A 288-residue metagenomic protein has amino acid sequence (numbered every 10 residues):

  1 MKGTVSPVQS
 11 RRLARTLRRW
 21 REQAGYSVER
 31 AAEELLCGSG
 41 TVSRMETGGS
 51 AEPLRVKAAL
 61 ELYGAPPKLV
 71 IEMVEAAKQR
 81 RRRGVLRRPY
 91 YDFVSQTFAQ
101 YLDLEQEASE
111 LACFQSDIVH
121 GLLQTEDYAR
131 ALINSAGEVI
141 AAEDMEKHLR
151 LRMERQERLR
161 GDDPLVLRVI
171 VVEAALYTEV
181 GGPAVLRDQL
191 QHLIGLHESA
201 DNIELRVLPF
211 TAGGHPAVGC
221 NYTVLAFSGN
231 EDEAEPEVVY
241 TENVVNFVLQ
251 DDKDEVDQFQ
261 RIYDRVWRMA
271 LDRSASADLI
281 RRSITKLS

Functional and structural regions predicted by a protein language model:
M1-V85: Basic, Lys/Arg-rich alpha-helical nucleic-acid-recognition elements, primarily the DNA-binding modules of transcription
T4-S6, R19-Q23, S95-Q96, L122 (+2 more regions): Short acidic/polar alpha-helix capping motifs at helix-coil junctions
E29, E46, E105, E173 (+1 more regions): Acidic-residue sensor for enzyme active/binding pockets
S43, S50, L54-K78, Q100-I118 (+2 more regions): Short N-terminal secondary-structure initiator segments
V56, S95-Q100, I262, R282-S283: Short alpha-helical linear motifs
P66, S95-Q96, P209: Generic structural signal for alpha-helix starts
V74, R81-N134: Helix-turn-helix/homeodomain-like alpha-helical modules used for DNA recognition and transcription-factor dimerization
E110, Q115-S288: Hydrophobic protein-protein interaction segments
